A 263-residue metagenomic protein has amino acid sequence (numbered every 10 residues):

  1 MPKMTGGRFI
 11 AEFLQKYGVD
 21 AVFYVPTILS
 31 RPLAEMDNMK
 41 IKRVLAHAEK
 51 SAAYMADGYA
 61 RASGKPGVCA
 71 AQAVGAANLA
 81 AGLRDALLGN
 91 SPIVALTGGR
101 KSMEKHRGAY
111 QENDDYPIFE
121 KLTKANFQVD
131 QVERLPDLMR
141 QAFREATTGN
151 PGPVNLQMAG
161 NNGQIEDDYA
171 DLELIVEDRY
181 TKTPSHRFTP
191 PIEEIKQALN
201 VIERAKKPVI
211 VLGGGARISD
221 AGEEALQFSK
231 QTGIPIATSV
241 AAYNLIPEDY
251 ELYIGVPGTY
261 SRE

Functional and structural regions predicted by a protein language model:
M1-E263: N-terminal alpha/beta PP-like core and its mobile active-site loop of ThDP/TPP-dependent enzymes
